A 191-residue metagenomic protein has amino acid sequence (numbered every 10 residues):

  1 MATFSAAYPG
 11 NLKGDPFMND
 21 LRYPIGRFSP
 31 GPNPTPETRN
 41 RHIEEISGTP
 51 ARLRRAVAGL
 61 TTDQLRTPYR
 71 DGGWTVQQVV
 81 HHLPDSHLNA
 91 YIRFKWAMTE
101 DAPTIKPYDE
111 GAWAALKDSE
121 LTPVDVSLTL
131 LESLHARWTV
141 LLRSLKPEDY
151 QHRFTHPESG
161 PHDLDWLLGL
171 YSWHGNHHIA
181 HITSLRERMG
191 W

Functional and structural regions predicted by a protein language model:
A2-F4, Y8-I25, S29-P30, R66-G111 (+2 more regions): Short, contiguous alpha-helical
F28-E44: Short, charged, low-complexity loops and linkers
P34-T38, V76, W113-S127, P157-W166: Acidic/His metal-coordination segments adjacent to aromatic residues that form catalytic metal sites in metalloenzymes
T38, E45, D71, T75 (+3 more regions): Alpha-helix N-cap/loop-to-helix boundary motif
R41-A56, A114-Q151: Acidic/histidine-rich alpha-helical segments that form the ligand environment of transition-metal centers
I46-W74: A glycine-rich, hydrophobic loop/mini-helix early in the fold
